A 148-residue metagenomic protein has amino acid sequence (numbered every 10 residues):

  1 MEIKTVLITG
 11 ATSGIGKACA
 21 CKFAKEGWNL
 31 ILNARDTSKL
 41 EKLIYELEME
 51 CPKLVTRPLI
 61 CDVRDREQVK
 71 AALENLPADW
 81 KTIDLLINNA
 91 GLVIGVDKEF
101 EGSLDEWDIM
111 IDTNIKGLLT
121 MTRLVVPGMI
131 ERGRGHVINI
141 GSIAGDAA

Functional and structural regions predicted by a protein language model:
T12-S13: Conserved glycine-rich cofactor-binding loop
E26-L43: Conserved glycine-rich Rossmann-like NAD(P)H-binding loop of the short-chain dehydrogenase/reductase
T37-S38, I60-A71, L104: The beta1-alpha1 cofactor-binding region of Rossmann-like NAD(H)/NADP(H)-dependent oxidoreductases
A90-I94: Conserved NAD(P)H cofactor-binding loop of Rossmann-fold oxidoreductase domains
D97-E99, S103-I111: Substrate-binding pocket helix/loop in short-chain dehydrogenase/reductase
T122-R123: A short, exposed helix-loop element centered on a Lys and neighboring polar residues
S142: Residue(s) in the substrate-gating loop at a strand-loop-helix junction that position the organic substrate next
